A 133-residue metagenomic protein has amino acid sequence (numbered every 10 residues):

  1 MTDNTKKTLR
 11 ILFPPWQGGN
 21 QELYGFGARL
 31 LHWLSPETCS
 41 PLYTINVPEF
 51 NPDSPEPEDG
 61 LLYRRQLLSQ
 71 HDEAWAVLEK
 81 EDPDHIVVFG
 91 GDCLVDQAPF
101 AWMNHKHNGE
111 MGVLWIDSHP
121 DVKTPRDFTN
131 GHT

Functional and structural regions predicted by a protein language model:
T2-T133: Conserved alpha-helical scaffold segments that buttress catalytic/binding sites
